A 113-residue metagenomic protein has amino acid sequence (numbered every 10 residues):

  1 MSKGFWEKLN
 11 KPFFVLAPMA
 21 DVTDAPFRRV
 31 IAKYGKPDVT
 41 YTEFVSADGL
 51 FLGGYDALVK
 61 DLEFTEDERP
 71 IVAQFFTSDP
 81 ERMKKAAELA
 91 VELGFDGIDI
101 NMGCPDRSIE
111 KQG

Functional and structural regions predicted by a protein language model:
S2-K3, K8-F14: Extreme N-terminal starter segment of soluble prokaryotic enzymes
S2-K3, M19-E92, D96: Glycine-rich, positively charged N-terminal anion/phosphate-binding segment
W6-K8, E63-E68, R107-E110: A short alpha-helix capping/helix-coil boundary motif
F44-F51, M102-G113: Glycine-rich, proline-tolerant flexible connector loops at the mouths of alpha/beta enzymes
